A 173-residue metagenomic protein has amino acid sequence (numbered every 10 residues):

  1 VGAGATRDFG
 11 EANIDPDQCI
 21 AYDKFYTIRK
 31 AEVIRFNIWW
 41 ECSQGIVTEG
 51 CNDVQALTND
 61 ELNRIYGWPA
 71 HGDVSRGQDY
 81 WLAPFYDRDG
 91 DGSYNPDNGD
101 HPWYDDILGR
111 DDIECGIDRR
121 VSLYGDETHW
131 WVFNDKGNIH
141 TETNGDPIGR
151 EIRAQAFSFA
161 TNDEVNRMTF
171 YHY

Functional and structural regions predicted by a protein language model:
V1-H172: A long-range scaffold signal marking pre-active-site subdomains of enzyme folds
